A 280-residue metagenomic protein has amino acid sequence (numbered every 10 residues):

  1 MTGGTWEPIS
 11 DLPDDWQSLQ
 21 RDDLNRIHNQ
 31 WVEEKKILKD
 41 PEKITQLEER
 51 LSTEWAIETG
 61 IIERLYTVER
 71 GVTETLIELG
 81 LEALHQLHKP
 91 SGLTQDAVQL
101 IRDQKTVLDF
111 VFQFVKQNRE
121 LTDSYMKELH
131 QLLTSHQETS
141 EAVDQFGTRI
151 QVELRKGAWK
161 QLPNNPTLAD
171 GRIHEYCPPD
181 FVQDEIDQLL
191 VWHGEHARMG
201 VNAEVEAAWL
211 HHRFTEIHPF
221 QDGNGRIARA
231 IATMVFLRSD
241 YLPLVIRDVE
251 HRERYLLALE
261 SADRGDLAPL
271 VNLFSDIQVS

Functional and structural regions predicted by a protein language model:
M1-D222, R226-S280: FIC/Doc superfamily catalytic core
